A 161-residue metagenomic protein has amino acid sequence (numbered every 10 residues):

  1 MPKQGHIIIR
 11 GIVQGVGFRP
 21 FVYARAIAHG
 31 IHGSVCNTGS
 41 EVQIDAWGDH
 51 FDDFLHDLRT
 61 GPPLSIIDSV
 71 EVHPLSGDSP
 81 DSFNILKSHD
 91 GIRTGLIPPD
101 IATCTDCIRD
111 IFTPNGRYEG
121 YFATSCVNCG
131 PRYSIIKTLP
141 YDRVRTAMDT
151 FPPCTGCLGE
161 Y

Functional and structural regions predicted by a protein language model:
M1-Y161: Intrinsically disordered, low-complexity, mixed-charge
